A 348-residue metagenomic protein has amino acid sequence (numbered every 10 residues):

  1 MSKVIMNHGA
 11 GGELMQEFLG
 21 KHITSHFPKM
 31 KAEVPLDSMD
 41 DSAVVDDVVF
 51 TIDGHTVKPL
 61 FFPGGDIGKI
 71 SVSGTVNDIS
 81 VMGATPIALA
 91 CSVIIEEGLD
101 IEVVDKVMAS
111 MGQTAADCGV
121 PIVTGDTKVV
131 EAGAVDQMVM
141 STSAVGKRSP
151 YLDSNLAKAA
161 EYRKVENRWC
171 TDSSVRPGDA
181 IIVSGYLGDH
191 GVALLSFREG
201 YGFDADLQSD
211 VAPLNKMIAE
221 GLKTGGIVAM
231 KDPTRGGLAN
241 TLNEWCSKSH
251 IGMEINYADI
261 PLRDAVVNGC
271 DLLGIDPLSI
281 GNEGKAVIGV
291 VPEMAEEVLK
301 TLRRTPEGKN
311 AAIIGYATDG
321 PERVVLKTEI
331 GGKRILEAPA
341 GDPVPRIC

Functional and structural regions predicted by a protein language model:
I5, E13-V183, D189: Glycine-rich phosphate/pyrophosphate-binding loop regions near the starts of catalytic domains
E13-L14, E96-G98, A205-N282: Active-site-proximal betaalpha loop/short-helix elements that scaffold phosphoryl/nucleotidyl transfer chemistry
D37-M39, I280-K285: Short Gly/Ser/Thr- and Asp/Glu-enriched loop/turn motifs at secondary-structure junctions
T75, V107, M111, L242 (+2 more regions): Aromatic/hydrophobic pocket-lining residues that form π-stacking "cages" and hydrophobic walls in ligand
G188-S196: Short, Lys/Arg- and Gly-enriched loop/turn segments at beta-strand edges
V290-E296: Helix N-cap motif at beta-to-alpha junctions
E297-E307: Short amphipathic alpha-helices in soluble, non-transmembrane regions that often serve as interface/regulatory elements
T305-C348: Acidic, Ser/Thr/Pro-rich beta/coil linker or hinge segments at domain junctions
